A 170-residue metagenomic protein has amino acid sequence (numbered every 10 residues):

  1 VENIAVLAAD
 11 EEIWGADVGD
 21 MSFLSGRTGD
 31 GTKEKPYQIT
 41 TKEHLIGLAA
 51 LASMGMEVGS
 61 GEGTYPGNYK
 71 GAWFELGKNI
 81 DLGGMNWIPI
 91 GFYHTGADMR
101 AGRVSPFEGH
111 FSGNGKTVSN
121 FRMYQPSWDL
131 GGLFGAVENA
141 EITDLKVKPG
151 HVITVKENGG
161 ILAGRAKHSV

Functional and structural regions predicted by a protein language model:
V1-V170: Surface-exposed repetitive/solenoidal architectures
